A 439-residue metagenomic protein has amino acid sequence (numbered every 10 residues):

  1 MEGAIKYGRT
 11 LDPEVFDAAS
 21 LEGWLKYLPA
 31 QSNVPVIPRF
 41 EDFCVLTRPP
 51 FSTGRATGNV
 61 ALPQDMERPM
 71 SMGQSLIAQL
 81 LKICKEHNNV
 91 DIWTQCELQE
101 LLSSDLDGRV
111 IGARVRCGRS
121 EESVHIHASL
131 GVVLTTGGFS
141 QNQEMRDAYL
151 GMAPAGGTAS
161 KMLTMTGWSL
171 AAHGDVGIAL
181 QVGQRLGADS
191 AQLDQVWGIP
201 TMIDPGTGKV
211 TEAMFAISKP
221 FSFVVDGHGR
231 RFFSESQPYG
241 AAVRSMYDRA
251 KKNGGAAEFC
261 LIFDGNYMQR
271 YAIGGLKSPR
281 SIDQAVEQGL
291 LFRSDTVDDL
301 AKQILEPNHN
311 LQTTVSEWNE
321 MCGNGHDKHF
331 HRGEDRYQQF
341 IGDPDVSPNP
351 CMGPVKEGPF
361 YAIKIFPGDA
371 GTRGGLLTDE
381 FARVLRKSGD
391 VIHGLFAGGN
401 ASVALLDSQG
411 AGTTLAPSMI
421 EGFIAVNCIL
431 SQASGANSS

Functional and structural regions predicted by a protein language model:
M1-E122, Q143-E144, I203, V315 (+2 more regions): Conserved redox-cofactor binding core of oxidoreductases
A4, S104, C117, V225-D226 (+3 more regions): Hydrophobic alpha-helical segments, especially N-terminal targeting/anchoring helices
A4-D42, L180-E306: An anion/pyrophosphate-binding glycine-rich loop and adjacent beta-alpha core in soluble alpha-beta enzymes
E67, S71, H87, R116-D204 (+3 more regions): Glycine-rich loop(s) and the adjacent beta-strand/alpha-helix scaffold that form part
E100, R109, N310-L405: A glycine-rich dinucleotide-binding beta-alpha-beta segment and adjacent secondary-structure elements that constitute
V124-S129, S278, A370-S439: C-terminal structured subdomain/cap of oxidoreductase catalytic cores
L180-D189, I304-P307, Q312-V315, S418-S438: Internal hydrophobic alpha-helix adjacent to the cofactor/substrate pocket in enzyme cavities
N253-P359, C428, Q432: Helix-rich C-terminal "cap"/substrate-channel and partner-interaction subdomain that packs against the flavin-binding
